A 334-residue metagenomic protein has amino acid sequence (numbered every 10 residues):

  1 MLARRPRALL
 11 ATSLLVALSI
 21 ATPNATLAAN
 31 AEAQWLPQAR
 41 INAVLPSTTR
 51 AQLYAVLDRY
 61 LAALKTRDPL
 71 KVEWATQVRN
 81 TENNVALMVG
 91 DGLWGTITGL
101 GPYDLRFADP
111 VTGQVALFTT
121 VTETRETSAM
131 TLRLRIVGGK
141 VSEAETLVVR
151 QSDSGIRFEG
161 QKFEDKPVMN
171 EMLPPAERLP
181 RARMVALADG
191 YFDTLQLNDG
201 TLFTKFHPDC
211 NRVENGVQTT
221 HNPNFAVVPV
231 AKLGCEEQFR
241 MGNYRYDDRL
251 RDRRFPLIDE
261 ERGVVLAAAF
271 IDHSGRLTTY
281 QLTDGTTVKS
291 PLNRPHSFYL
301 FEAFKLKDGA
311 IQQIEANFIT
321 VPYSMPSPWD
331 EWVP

Functional and structural regions predicted by a protein language model:
L2-T12, T22: Bacterial N-terminal signal peptides that target proteins for export
L18-L27: C-terminal segment of classical bacterial N-terminal signal peptides
T26-P334: C-terminal and inter-domain tail/linker signature
